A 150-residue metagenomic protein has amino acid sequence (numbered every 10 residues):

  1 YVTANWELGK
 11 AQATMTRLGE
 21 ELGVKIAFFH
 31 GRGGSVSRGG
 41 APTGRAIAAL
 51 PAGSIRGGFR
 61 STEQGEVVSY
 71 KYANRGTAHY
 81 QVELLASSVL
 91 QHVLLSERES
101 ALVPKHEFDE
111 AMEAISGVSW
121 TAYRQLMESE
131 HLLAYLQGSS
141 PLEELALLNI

Functional and structural regions predicted by a protein language model:
Y1-E7, T16, E20, I26-A52: Aromatic- and carboxylate-enriched substrate-binding clefts and catalytic-loop regions of carbohydrate-active enzymes
V2-Q12, V24, R32, T43 (+1 more regions): Acidic, glycine-enriched catalytic cores built around paired aspartates
A46-V67: Acidic, His- and aromatic-enriched active-site or binding-groove loops in soluble protein domains that engage sugars
